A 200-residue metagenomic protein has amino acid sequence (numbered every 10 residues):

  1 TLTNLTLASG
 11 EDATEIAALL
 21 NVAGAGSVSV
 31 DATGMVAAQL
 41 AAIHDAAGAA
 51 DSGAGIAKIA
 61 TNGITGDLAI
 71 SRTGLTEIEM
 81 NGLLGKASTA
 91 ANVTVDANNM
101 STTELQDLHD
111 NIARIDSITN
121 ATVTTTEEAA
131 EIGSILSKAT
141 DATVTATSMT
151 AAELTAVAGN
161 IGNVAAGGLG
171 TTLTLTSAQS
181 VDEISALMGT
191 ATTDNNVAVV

Functional and structural regions predicted by a protein language model:
T1-V200: Solvent-exposed, low-complexity segments and loops of surface/extracellular structural proteins
